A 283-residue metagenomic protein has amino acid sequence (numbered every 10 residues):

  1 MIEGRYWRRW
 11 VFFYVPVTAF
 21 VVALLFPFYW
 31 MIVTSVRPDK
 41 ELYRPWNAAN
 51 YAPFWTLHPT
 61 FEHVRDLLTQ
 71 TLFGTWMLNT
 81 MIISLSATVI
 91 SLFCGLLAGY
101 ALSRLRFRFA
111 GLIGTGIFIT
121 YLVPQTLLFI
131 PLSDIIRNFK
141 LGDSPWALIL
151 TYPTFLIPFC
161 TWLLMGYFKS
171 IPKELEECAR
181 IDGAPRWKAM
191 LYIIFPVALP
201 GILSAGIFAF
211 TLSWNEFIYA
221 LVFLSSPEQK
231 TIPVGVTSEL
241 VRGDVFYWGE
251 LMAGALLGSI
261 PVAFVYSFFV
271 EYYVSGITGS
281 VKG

Functional and structural regions predicted by a protein language model:
I2-G283: A structural signal for multi-pass alpha-helical bundles of membrane permease subunits that mediate small-molecule
